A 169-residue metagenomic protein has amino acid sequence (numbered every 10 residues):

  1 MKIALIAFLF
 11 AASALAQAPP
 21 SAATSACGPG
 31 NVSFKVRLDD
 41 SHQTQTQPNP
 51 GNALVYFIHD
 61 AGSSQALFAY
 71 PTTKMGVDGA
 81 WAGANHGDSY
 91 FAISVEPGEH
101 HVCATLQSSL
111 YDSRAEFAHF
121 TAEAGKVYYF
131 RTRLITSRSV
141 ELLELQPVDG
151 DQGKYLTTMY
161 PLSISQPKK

Functional and structural regions predicted by a protein language model:
M1, A16-Q17: Initiator methionine at the very start of the polypeptide chain
M1-F8: Sec-dependent signal peptide recognition, specifically the positively charged N-region followed immediately by
A11-S13: N-terminal signal peptide c-region/cleavage motif recognized by signal peptidases
Q17-K169: Short loop/turn and low-complexity linker motifs enriched in small/turn-promoting residues
